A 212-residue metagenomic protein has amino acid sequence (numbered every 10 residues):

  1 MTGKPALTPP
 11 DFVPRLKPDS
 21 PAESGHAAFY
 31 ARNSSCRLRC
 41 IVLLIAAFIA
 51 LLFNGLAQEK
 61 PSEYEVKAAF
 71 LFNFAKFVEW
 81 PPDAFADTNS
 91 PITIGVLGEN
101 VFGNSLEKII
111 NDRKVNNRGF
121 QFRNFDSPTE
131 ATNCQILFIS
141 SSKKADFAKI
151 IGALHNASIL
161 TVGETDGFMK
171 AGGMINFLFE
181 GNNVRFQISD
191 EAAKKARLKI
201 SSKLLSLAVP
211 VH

Functional and structural regions predicted by a protein language model:
T2-K4, P10-L16, A28-I45, L51-H212: Short hydrophobic alpha-helices and adjacent helix-cap/hinge residues
P18, S24: Cationic, low-complexity basic patches in intrinsically disordered or flexible, solvent-exposed regions
